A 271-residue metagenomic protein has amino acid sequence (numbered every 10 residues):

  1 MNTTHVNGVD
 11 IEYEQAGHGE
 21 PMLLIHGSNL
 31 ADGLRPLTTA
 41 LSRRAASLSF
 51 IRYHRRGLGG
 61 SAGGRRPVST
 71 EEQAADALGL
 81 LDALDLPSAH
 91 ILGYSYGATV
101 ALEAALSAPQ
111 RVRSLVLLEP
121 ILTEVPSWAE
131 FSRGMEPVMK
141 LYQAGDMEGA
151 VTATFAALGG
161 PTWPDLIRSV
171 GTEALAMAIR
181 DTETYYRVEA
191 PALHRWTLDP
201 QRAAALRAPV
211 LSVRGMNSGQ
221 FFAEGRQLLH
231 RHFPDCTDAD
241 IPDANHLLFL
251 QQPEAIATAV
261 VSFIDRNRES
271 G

Functional and structural regions predicted by a protein language model:
H5-G63, L80: Conserved HGGG/HGGXW glycine-rich cap/lid loop of the alpha/beta-hydrolase fold
L24-S28, S95, G215: Glycine-rich His-Gly loop
S28, M216-S218, D243-N245: Acidic beta-to-alpha connecting loop that harbors the catalytic carboxylate
E72-A89: Conserved acidic catalytic loop of the alpha/beta-hydrolase fold
P87-P126: Conserved hydrolase catalytic core segment
D146-R187: Conserved alpha/beta-hydrolase catalytic His-Asp/Glu region
M177-R231, T237-D240: Conserved serine/cysteine hydrolase catalytic core
I241-P253, A257: Catalytic histidine-centered segment of alpha/beta-hydrolase-like enzymes
